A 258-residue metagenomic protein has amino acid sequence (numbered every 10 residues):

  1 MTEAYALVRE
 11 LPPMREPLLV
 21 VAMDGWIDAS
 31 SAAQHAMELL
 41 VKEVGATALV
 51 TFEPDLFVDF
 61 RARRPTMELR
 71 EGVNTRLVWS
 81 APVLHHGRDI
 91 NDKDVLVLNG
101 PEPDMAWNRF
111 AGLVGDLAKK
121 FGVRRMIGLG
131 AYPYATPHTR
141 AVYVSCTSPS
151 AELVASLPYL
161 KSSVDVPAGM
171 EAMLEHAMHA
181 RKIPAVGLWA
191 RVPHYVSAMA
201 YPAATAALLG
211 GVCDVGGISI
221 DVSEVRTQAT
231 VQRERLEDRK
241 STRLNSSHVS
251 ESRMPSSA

Functional and structural regions predicted by a protein language model:
M1-G100: N-terminal short beta-loop-beta anion/metal-coordinating cradle
D28-H35, M105, R109, L113 (+4 more regions): Conserved active-site and cofactor/substrate-binding residues in soluble primary-metabolism enzymes
A48-T51, I218-A229: Flexible, glycine/charged-enriched surface loops at secondary-structure junctions
V50, L96-L98, I127, P184-W189: Hydrophobic/aromatic beta-strand patches that form the interior of the parallel beta-sheet core in alpha/beta enzyme
K93, P101-E152, L174: Internal, conserved structured core segments that host functional sites
A135-V215: Catalytic cores of processing enzymes, dominated by hydrolases/peptidases, characterized by acidic/His-rich
I220, V231-K240: Accessory alpha-helical/coil subdomains and C-terminal extensions that flank or cap enzyme catalytic cores
L244-A258: Single conserved hydrophobic/aromatic residue that forms the stacking wall/gate of nucleotide- or nucleobase-binding
